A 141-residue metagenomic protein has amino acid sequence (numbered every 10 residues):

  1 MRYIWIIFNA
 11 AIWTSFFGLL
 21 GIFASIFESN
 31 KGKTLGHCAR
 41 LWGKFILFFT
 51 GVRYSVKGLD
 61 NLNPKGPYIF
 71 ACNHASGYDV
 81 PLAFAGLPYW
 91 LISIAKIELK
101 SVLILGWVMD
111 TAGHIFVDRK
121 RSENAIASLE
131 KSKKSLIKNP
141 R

Functional and structural regions predicted by a protein language model:
M1-S55, W107-T111: A transmembrane-helix-recognition feature enriched in membrane-embedded lipid enzymes and envelope glyco-/phospholipid
R53-R141: Soluble catalytic domains of membrane acyltransferases
